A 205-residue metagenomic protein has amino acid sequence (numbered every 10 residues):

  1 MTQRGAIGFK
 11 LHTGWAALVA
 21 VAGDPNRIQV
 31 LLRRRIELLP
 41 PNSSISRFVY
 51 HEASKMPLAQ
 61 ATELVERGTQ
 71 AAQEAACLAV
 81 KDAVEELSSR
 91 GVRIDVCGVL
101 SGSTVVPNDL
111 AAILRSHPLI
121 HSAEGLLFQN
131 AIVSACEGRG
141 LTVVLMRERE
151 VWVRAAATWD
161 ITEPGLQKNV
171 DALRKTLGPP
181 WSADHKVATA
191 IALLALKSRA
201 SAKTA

Functional and structural regions predicted by a protein language model:
M1-A205: Phosphate- and other anionic-substrate recognition elements at nucleic-acid/protein interfaces
